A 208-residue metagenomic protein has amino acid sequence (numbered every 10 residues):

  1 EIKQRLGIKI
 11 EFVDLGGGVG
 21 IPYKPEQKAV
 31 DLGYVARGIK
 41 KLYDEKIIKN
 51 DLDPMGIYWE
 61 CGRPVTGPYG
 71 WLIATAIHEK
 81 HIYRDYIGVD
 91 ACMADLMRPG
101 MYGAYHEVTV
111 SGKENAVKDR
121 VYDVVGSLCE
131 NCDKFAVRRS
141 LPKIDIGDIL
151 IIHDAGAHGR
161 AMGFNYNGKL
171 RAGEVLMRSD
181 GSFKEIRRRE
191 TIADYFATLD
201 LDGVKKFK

Functional and structural regions predicted by a protein language model:
E1-G7, R171, L176: Short intrinsically disordered, low-complexity coil segments enriched in acidic
E1-R5, V35-I48: Alpha-helix-loop-beta-strand connector modules within alpha/beta enzyme cores
L6-E11, D51-M55: Short, well-ordered coil/turn segments that N-cap beta-strands
I8-G17, I82: A glycine-rich, aromatic-flanked flexible loop/lid motif
V13-G20, W59-R63: Glycine-rich beta-strand-to-loop/alpha-helix junction loops that act as flexible
K24-Y34: Glycine-rich tight-turn/loop motif centered on a GG-T
G38, I47-I48, L52-K208: Charged (often Lys/Glu-rich) extended helix/loop segments that serve as interaction or gating elements
